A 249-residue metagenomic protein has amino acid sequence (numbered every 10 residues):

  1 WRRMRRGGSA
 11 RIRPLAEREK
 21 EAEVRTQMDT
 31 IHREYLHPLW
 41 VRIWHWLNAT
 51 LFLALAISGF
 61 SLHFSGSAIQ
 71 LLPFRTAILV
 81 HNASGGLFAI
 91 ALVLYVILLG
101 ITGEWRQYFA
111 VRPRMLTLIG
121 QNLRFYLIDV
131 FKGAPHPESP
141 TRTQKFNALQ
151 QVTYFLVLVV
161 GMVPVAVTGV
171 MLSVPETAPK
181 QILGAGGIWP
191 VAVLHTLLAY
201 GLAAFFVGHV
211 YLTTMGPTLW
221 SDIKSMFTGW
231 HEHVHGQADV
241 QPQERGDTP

Functional and structural regions predicted by a protein language model:
W1-P249: Membrane-embedded alpha-helical bundles that constitute the cytochrome b-like, heme-associated redox core of multi-pass
